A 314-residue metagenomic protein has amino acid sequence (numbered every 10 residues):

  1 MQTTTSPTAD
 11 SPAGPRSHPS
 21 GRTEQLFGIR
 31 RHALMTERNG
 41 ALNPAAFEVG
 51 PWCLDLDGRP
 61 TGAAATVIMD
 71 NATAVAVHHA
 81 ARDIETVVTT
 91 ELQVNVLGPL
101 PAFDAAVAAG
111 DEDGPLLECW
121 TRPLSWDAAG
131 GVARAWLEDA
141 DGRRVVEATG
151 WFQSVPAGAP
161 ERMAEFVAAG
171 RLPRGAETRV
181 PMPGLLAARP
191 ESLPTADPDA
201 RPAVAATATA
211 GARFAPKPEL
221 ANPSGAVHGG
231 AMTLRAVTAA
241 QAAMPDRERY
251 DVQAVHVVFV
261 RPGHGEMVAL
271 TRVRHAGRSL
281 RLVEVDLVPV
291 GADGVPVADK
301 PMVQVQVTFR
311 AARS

Functional and structural regions predicted by a protein language model:
M1-W52, Q153-K217: Non-catalytic linker/capping segments at the edges of enzyme domains
Q2-D10, V75, P101-T178, F259-E266 (+1 more regions): HotDog/MaoC-like acyl-thioester-processing domains
A41-N43, V88-L92, P115, A208-A210 (+3 more regions): A generic structural signal for short beta-strands and their flanking turns/coil linkers
V49-G58, P123-L124, A215-S224, H228: A short interface-forming secondary-structure element
P60-T86, H228-Y250: Active-site helix/loop of acyl-thioester processing domains in fatty-acid/polyketide metabolism, spanning hotdog-fold
T86-A106, R247-G263: Small beta-barrel nucleic-acid-binding modules, principally OB-folds
E91, V132, L185, V252-A254 (+1 more regions): Short coil/loop residues immediately preceding or within conserved phosphate-binding loops of NTP-utilizing enzyme
P190-P194, A206-A210, P216, A221-R249 (+1 more regions): Acidic/His-leaning functional-site neighborhoods
